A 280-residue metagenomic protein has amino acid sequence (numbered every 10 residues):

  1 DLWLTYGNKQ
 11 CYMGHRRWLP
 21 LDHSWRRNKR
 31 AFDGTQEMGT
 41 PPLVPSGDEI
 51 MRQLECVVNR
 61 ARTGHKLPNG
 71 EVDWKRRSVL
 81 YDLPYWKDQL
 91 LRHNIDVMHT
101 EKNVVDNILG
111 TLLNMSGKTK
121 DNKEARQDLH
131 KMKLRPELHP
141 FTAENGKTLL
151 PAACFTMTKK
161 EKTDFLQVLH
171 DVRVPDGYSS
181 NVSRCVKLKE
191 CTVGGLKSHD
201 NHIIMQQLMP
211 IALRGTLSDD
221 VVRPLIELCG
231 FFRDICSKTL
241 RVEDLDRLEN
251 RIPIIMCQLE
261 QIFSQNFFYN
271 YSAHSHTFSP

Functional and structural regions predicted by a protein language model:
D1-P280: A structural signal for the principal folded core domain
